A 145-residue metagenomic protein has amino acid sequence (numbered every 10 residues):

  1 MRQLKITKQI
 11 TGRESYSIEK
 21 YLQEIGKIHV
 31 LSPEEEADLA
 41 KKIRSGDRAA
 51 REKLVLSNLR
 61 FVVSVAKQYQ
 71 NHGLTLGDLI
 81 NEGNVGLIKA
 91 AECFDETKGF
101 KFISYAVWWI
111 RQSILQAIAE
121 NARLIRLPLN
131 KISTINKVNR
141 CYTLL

Functional and structural regions predicted by a protein language model:
R2-R126, K131-L145: Alpha-helical promoter-recognition and RNA polymerase-docking modules of transcription initiation factors, dominated by
